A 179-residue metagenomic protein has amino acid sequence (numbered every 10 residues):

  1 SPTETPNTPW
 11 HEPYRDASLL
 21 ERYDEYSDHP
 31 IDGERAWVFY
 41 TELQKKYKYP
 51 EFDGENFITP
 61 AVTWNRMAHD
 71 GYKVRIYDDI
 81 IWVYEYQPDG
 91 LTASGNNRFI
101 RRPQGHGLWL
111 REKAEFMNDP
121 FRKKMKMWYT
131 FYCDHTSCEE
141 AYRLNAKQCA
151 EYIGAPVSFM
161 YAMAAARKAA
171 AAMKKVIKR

Functional and structural regions predicted by a protein language model:
S1: Conserved phosphate/oxyanion-binding catalytic-loop motifs
E4-A93: Conserved nucleotide-sugar donor-binding catalytic segment
V62, V74-R179: C-terminal subregions of glycosyltransferases and related glycan-biosynthesis enzymes
